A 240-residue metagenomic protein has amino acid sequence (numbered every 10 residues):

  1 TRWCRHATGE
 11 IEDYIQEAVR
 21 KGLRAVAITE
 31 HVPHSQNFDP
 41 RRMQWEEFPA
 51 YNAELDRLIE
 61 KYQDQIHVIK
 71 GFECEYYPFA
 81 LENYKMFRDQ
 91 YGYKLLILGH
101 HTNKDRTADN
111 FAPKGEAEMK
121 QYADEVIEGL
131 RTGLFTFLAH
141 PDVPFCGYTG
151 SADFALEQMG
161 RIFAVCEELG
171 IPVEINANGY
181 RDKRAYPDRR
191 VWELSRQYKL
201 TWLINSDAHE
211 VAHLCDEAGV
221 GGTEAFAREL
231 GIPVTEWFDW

Functional and structural regions predicted by a protein language model:
T1-P78, Y148-E157, R161-F163, G170 (+4 more regions): An N-terminally biased module of ancient metal coordination in phosphate/nucleic-acid-related enzymes
R5-H6, L98-Y198: Domain-core and long-helix interface of multi-subunit machines
I11-G22, F79-Y93, Q121-L134, R161-A164 (+1 more regions): Short amphipathic alpha-helices and their capping/turn segments at secondary-structure boundaries
F48-L55, M119-D124, V220: Well-ordered, non-membrane alpha-helical segments in soluble/globular domains
I66-F111: Hydrophobic alpha-helical segments and helix pairs
D182-A185, V211-C215: Short active-site-adjacent structural elements
E217-W240: Mid-to-C-terminal alpha-helical segments outside catalytic/metal-binding sites
